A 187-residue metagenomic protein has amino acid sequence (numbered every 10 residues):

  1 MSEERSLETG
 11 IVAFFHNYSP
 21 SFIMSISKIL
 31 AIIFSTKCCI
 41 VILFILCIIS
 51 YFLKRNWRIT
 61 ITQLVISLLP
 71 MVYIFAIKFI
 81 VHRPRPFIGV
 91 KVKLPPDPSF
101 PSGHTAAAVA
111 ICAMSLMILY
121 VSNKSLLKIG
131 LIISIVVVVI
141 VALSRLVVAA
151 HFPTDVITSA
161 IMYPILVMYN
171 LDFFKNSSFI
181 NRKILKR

Functional and structural regions predicted by a protein language model:
M1-C38, K78-K93: N-terminal transmembrane-helix/juxtamembrane module of multi-pass inner/ER membrane proteins
M1-S2, K54, V81-H82, V148-A149 (+1 more regions): Short helix-capping/hinge motifs at transmembrane helix termini and TM-loop junctions
S2, S6, R55, V72-A76 (+1 more regions): Transmembrane alpha-helix boundary/anchor motif
F22-I23, R55-T60, P86-F87, S125-G130: Membrane-helix interface segments
I33-L53, V109-S115, L119: Hydrophobic alpha-helical transmembrane segments
L43-V72: Interfacial segments of alpha-helical transmembrane regions
L64-R83, G130-L143: Small-polar-interrupted transmembrane alpha-helices in polytopic inner-membrane proteins
F87, K91-R187: Membrane-embedded catalytic cores of phosphoryl/pyrophosphoryl-handling enzymes
